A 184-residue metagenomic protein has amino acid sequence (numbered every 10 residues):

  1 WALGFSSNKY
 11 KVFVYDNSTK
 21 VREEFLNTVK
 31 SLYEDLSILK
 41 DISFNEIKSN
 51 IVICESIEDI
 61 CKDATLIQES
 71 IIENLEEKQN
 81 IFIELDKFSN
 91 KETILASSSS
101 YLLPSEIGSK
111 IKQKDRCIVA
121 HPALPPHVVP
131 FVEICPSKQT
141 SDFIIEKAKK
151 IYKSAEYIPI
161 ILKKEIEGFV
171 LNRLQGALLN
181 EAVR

Functional and structural regions predicted by a protein language model:
W1-D35: NAD(P)+-binding Rossmann beta1-loop-alpha1 motif at the extreme N-terminus of oxidoreductases
A2-L3, S7, N45-L66, K149-E156 (+1 more regions): Amphipathic alpha-helical segments at domain termini/boundaries
L3, S7, I83, K87 (+1 more regions): Short, well-ordered alpha-helices that flank and scaffold nucleotide-derived cofactor binding pockets
V12, I51-I53, C117, P159: Generic structural signal for residues in well-ordered beta-strands
N17-K20, D35-I94, L103: Rossmann-like NAD(P)-binding element
F25, V29, L85, I107-G108: Hydrophobic packing residues within well-ordered alpha-helices of enzyme cores
L95-R173: Rossmann-fold dinucleotide-binding core
V132-C135, N180-R184: Amphipathic alpha-helical segments within well-ordered protein domains
